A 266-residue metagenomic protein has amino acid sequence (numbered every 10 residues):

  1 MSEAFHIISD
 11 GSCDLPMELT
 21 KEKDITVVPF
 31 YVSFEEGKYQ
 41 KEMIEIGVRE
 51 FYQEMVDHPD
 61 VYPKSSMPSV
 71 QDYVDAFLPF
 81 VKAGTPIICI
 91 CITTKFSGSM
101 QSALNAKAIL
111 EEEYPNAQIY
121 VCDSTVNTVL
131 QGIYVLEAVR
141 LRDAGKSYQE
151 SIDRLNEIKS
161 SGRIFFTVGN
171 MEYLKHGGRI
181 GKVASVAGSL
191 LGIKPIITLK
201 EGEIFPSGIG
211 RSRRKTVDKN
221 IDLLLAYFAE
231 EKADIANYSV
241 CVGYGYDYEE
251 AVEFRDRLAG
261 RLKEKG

Functional and structural regions predicted by a protein language model:
E3-A4, S12-T20, I25-T26, Y31 (+7 more regions): Mixed-charge interfacial surface used for oligomerization/domain docking and macromolecular partner engagement
H6-S66: N-terminal glycine-rich anion-binding loop in soluble enzyme alpha/beta folds
I7, P63-K64, C89, V121 (+1 more regions): Short catalytic-loop micro-motif centered on adjacent basic/acidic residues
Q40, Y62-S69, I92-S99, N127: Short secondary-structure transition/capping motifs
E54, A76-F80, L223: CheY-like receiver
K64-Q71, R214, D218: Conserved phosphate-coordination/catalytic loops
V70-A103: N-terminal glycine-rich phosphate/adenylate-binding segment common to multiple enzyme folds
